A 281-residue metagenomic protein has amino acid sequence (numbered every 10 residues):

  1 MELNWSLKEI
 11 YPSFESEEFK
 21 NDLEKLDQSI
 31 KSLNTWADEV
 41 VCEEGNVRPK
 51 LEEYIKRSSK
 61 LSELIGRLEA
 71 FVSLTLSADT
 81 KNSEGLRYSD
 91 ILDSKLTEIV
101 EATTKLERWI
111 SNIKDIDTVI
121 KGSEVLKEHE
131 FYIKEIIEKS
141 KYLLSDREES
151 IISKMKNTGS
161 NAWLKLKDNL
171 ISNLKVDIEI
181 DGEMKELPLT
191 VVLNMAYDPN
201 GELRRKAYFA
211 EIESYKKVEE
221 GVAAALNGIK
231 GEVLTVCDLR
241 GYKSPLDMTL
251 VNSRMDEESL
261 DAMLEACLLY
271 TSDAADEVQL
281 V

Functional and structural regions predicted by a protein language model:
M1-S272: A well-structured
Y270-D273, E277-V281: Single conserved hydrophobic/aromatic residue that forms the stacking wall/gate of nucleotide- or nucleobase-binding
